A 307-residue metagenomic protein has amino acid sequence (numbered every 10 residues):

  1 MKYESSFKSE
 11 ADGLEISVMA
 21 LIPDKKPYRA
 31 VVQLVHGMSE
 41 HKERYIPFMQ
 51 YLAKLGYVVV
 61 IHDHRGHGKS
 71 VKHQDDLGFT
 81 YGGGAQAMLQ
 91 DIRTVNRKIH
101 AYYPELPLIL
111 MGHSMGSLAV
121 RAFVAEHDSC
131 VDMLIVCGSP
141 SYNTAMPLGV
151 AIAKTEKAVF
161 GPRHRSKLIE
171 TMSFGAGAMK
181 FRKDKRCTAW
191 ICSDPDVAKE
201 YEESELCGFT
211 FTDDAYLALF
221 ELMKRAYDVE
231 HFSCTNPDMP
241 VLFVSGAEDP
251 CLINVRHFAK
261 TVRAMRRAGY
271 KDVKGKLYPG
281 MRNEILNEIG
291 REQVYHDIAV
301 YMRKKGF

Functional and structural regions predicted by a protein language model:
M1-D24: N-terminal cap/lid segment of alpha/beta-hydrolase-fold proteins
R29-V32, H36-E40, S114, A247-E248: Active-site glycine-rich loops that stabilize anionic/oxyanionic intermediates across multiple enzyme folds
R44-D75: Conserved alpha/beta-hydrolase
T80-H100: Alpha/beta-hydrolase active-site loop
Y103-S114: Alpha/beta-hydrolase fold nucleophile elbow
V120-L206: Alpha/beta-hydrolase-fold enzymes
F243-S245: Short beta-strand/loop motif that positions the catalytic acidic residue of the alpha/beta-hydrolase fold
A268, D272-F307: Catalytic active-site module of serine/aspartate enzymes centered on a nucleophile-bearing elbow/loop
